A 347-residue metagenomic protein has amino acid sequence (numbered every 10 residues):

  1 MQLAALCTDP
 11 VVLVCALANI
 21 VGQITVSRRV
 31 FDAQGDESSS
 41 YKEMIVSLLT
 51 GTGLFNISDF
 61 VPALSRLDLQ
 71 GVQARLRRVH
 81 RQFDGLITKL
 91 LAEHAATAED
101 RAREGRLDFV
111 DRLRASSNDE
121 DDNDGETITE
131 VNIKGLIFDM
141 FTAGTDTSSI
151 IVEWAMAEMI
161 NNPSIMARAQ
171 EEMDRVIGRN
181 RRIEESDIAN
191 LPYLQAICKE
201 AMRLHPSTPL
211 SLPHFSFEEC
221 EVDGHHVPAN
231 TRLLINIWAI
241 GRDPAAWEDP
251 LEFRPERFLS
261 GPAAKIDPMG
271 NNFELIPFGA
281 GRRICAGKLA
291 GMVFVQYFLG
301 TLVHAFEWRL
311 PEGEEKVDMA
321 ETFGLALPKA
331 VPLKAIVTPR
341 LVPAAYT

Functional and structural regions predicted by a protein language model:
M1-V152, R168, E185-S186: Cytochrome P450 heme-thiolate monooxygenase catalytic core
V26-D32, D36-S38, T145-E171, V227-N230 (+3 more regions): Classical protein tyrosine phosphatase
F31, P163-I165, K288-P328: Cytochrome P450 heme-binding "Cys pocket" and the immediately downstream C-terminal segment
G85, P163, R182-G224, P244 (+1 more regions): Conserved cytochrome P450 K-helix E-x-x-R motif and the immediately C-terminal K′/meander segment
A115, A326-T347: C-terminal helix/juxtamembrane-tail motif
A169, A201, V227-N230, F253 (+3 more regions): Hydrophobic, well-ordered secondary-structure elements that form the walls of internal hydrophobic environments
I188, H205, F217, I235-I266: Conserved cytochrome P450 K-helix/beta-meander segment immediately N-terminal to the heme-binding cysteine loop
S260-V295, A320-T322: Cytochrome P450 heme-thiolate "Cys pocket" and heme-binding signature region
